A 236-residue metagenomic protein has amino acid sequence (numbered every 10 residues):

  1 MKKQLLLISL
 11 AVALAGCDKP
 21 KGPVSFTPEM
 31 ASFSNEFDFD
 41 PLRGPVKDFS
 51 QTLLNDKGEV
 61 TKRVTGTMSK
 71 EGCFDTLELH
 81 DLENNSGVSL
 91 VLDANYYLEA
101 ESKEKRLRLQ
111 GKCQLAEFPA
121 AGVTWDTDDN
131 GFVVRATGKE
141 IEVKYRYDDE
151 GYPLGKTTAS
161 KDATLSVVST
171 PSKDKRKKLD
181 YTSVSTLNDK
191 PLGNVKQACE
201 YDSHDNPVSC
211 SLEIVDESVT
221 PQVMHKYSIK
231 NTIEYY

Functional and structural regions predicted by a protein language model:
M1-A15: Sec-dependent bacterial lipoprotein signal peptides
C17-Y236: Buried hydrophobic residues that stabilize the cores of well-folded domains
